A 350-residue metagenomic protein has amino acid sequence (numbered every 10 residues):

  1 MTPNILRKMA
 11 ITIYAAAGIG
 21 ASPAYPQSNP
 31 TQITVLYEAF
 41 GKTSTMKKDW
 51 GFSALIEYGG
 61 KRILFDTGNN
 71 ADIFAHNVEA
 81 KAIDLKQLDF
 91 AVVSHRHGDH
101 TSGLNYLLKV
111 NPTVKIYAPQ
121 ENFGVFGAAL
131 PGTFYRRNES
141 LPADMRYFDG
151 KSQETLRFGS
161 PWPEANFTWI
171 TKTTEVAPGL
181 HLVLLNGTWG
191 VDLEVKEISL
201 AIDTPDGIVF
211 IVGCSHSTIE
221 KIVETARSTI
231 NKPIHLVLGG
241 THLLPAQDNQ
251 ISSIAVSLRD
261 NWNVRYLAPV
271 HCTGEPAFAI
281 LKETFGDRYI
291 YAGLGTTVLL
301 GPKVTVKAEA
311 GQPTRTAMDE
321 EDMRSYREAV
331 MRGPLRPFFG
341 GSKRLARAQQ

Functional and structural regions predicted by a protein language model:
M1-I13: Bacterial N-terminal signal peptides that target proteins for export
A24-P26, A348: Boundary at the C-terminal end of the N-terminal hydrophobic targeting segment
Q32-K81, L193-V212: Conserved beta-strand hairpin/beta-sheet module of binuclear metal-dependent hydrolase folds, prominently
I56, D66, V78, H95 (+4 more regions): Divalent metal-coordination and catalytic microenvironments
D72-Y117, E121, R227-L238, H242 (+1 more regions): Active-site metal-binding motif and surrounding structural segment of the metallo-beta-lactamase
H100, K115, V195, S199 (+1 more regions): Cap/insert and terminal regions of metallo-dependent hydrolase folds
N122-I198, F285, I290-K307: Metallo-beta-lactamase
Y266, C272-Q350: C-terminal regulatory/interaction regions
